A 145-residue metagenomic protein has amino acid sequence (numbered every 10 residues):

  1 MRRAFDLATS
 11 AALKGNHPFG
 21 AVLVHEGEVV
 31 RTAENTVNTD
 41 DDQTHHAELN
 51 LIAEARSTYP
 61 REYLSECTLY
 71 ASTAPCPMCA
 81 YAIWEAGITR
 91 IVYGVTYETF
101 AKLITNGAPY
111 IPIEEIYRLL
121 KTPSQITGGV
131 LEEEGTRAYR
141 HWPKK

Functional and structural regions predicted by a protein language model:
M1-A11, P75, Y81-K145: Zinc-dependent deaminase
A4, A8-A11, A21, R31 (+2 more regions): Small-residue (primarily alanine) positions within well-ordered alpha-helices, especially packing/interaction faces
L13-N16: A short helix-loop-beta-strand connector motif used in the catalytic cores of GNAT acetyltransferases and, in some
F19, S65-C67, S124: Residue-level recognition of the N-termini of beta-strands and the immediately preceding loop/turn
F19-G27: Short beta-strand scaffold segments in enzyme catalytic cores
V30-V37: Short beta->alpha transition motifs characteristic of CBS
V37, A71, V95: Residues that line or immediately flank small-molecule/substrate-binding pockets and catalytic motifs
H45, L49-A82, A86: Helix-adjacent hinge/juxtasegments
